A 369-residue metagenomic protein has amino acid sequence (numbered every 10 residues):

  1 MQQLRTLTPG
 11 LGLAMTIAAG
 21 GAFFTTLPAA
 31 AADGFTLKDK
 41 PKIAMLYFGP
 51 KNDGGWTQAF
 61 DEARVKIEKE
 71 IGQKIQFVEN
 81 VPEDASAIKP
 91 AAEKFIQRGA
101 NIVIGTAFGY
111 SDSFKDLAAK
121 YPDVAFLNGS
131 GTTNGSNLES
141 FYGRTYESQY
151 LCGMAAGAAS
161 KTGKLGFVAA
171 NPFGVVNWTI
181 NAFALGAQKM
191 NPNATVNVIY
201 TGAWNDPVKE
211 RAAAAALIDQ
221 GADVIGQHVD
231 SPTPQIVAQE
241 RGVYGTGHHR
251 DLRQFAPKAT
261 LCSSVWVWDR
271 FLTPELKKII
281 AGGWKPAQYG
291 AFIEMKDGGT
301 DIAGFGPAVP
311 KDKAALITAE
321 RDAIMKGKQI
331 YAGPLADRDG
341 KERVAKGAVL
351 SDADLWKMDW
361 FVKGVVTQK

Functional and structural regions predicted by a protein language model:
M1-M15: Bacterial N-terminal signal peptides that target proteins for export
Q2-R5, L27-A32: Short linear, low-complexity motifs centered on an aromatic residue
L11, G21-A22, G34, K40: Short linear motifs in intrinsically disordered/low-complexity regions
M15-A29: C-terminal segment of classical bacterial N-terminal signal peptides
A32-K369: A residue-level marker of the well-folded mature domains of exported/periplasmic proteins
